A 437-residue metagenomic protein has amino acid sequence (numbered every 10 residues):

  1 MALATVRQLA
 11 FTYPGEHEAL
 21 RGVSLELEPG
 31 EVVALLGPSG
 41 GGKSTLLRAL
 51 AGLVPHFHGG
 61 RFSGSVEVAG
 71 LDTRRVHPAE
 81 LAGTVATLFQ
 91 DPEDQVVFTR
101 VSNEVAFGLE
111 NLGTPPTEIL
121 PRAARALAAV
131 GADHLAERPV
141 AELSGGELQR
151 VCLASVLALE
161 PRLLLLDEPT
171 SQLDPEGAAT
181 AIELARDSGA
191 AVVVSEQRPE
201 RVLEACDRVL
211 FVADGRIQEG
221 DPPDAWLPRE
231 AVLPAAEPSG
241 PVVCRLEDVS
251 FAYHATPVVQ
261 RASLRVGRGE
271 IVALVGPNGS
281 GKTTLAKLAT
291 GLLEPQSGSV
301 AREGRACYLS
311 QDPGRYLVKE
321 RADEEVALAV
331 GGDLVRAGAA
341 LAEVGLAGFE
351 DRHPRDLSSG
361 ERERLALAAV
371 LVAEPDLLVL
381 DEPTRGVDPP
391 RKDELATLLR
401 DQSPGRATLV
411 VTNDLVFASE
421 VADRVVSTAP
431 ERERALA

Functional and structural regions predicted by a protein language model:
L36-P38, V275-P277: The feature captures the beta-strand-to-loop junction immediately N-terminal to the Walker
A51, T290: Helix-to-loop junction immediately C-terminal to a conserved catalytic motif
S65-E80, G291-P313: ABC ATPase NBD Q-loop/coupling interface
T117-L135, L334-F349: Conserved ABC ATPase "signature" region
P139-L143, E147, H353-L357, E361: Conserved ABC ATPase signature
L164-E168, L378-E382: Catalytic Walker B motif of ABC-type/P-loop ATPase nucleotide-binding domains
D167, D174, D388: ABC-family nucleotide-binding domains
